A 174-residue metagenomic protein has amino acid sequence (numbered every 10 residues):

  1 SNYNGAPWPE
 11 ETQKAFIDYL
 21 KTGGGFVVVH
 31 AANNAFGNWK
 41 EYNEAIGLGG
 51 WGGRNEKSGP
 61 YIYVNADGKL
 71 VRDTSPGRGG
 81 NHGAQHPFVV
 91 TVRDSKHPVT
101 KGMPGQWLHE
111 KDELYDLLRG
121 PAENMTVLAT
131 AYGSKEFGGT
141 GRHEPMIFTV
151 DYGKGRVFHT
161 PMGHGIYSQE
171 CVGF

Functional and structural regions predicted by a protein language model:
S1-N4, G163: Cell-envelope and extracellular/periplasmic
Y3-A6, F137: Short, flexible loop segments at the rims of nucleotide/cofactor-binding pockets, characterized by
G5-P98: A glycine-rich, often tryptophan-bearing local segment used as a flexible ligand/cofactor-contacting loop or short
G23-V27, L128, F158: Structural detector of well-ordered beta-strand residues that form the stable sheet scaffold of enzyme domains
H30, R142, H164: His-enriched metal-coordination microenvironments in redox/metal-binding proteins
N33-A35, Y132-K135, Y152-G153, G163-Y167: Short, solvent-exposed loop/turn segments at secondary-structure junctions
V64-R156: Catalytic beta-strand/loop cores that center a nucleophilic Ser/Cys/Thr and support acyl-enzyme chemistry
I166-F174: A short acidic/glycine-rich loop-to-helix N-cap element
